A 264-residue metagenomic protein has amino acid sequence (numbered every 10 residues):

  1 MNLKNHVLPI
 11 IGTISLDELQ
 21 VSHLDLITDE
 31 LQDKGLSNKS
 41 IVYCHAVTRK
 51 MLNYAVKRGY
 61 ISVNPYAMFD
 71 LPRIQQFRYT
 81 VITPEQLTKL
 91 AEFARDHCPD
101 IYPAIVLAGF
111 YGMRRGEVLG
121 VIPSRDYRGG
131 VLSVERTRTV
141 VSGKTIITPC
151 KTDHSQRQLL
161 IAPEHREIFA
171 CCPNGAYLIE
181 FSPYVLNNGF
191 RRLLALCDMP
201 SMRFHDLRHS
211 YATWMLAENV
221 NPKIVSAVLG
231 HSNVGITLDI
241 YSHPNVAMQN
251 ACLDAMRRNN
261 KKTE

Functional and structural regions predicted by a protein language model:
M1-Y60, Q76, Y177-V185, P200-D206: N-terminal core-binding DNA-recognition domain of tyrosine site-specific recombinases/integrases
V7, L24, T48-M51, G59 (+7 more regions): Conserved hydrophobic/aromatic pocket- or pore-lining residues that grip, position, or stack substrates in active sites
K34, N38, T88, E92-Y102 (+4 more regions): Short, basic (Lys/Arg/His-rich) helix/loop patches that form interaction surfaces in the mid-to-C-terminal regions
N38, V42-C44, K57, I61-V63 (+3 more regions): Basic, Lys/Arg- and aromatic-enriched nucleic-acid-binding interface segment
Q75, R138-V141, H165-I168: Active-site/binding-pocket entry motifs
R138, R166, L229-D254: Catalytic-site neighborhood detector that most strongly recognizes the C-terminal catalytic loop/helix of tyrosine
S142-K144, T148-H165, D254-E264: C-terminal secondary-structure termini that scaffold catalytic or DNA-interacting sites
